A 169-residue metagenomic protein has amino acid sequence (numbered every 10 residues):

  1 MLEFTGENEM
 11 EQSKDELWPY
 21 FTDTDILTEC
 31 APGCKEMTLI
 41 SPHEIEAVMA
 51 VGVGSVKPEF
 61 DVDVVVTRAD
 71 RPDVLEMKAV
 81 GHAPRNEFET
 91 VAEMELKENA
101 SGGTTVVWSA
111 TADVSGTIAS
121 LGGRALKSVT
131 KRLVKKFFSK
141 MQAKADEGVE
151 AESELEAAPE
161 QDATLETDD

Functional and structural regions predicted by a protein language model:
M1-E44, A163-D169: Hydrophobic ligand-binding cavity/cleft-lining segments
M1-G6, T22, V64, R68 (+4 more regions): Structured catalytic core of nucleotide-sugar glycosyltransferases
L2-E7, E44, D61, V74 (+2 more regions): Intrinsic-disorder/low-complexity, polar/charged segments enriched in Ser/Thr/Lys/Arg/Asp/Glu/Gln
G6, C34-K35, D61-R68, A79-G81 (+1 more regions): Hydrophobic/aromatic beta-strand elements that line small-molecule binding cavities or substrate pockets in beta-rich
L17, L27, V66, V106 (+1 more regions): Hydrophobic pocket/interface hotspot
L39-V80: Glycine-rich portal/gate segments that line the openings of hydrophobic small-molecule binding cavities
G81-V129: Beta-strand/loop substructures that line and gate deep hydrophobic ligand-binding cavities in soluble
I118-D168: A conserved amphipathic terminal alpha-helix motif
